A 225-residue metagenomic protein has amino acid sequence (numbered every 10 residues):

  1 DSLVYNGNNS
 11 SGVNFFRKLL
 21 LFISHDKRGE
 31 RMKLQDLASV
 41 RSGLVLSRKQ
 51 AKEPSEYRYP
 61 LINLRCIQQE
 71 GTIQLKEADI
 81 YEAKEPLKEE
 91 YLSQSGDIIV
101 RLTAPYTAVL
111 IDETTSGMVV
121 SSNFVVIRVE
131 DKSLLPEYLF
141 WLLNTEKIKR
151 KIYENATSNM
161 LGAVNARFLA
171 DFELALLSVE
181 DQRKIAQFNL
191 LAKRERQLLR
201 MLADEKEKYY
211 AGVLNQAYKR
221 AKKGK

Functional and structural regions predicted by a protein language model:
S11-R17, L21-Y57, L176-K225: Non-catalytic DNA-recognition/assembly elements of restriction-modification systems
Q35-Q50, I67-S95: Sequence-specific dsDNA recognition surfaces
A51-Y59, A78-D79, Y91-S93, I111-N123: Short, surface-exposed loop/turn microsegments at beta-strand edges and helix-strand junctions
I98-V100: Generic structural signal for buried aliphatic residues
L102-L142: A short beta-sheet element
M118-N123, S158-R183: A short glycine-rich beta-alpha junction/loop motif
T145-F172, K222-K225: Specificity-determining recognition surfaces
